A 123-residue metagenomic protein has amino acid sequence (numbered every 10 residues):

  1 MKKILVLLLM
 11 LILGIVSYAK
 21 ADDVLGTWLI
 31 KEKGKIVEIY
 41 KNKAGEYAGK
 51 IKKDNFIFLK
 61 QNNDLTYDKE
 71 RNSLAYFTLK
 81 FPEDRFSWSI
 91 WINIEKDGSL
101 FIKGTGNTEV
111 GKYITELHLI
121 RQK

Functional and structural regions predicted by a protein language model:
I4-V16: Sec-dependent N-terminal signal peptides
G14, G49, G104-G106: Small side chains
V16-T27, E116-K123: N-terminal helix-cap/turn-to-beta initiation motif at the start of protein domains
D23-S89: Central antiparallel beta-sheet cores of small beta-barrel/beta-sandwich binding domains
K52, T105-N107, Q122: Predominantly extracellular/luminal cell-surface or secreted proteins
K53, I94-K96, K123: Non-catalytic surface loops within mature trypsin-like serine protease
F81, W91-H118: Short, exposed beta-strand-loop hairpins at the edges of beta-sheets in extracellular/periplasmic proteins
